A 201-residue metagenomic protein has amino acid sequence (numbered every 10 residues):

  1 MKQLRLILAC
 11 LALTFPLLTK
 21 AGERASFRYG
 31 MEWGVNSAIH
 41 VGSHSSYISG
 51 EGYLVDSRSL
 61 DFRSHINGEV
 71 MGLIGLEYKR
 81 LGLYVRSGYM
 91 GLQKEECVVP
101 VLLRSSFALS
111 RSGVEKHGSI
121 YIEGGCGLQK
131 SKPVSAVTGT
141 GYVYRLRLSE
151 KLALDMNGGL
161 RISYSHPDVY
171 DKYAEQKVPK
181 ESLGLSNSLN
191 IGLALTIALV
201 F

Functional and structural regions predicted by a protein language model:
M1-S26: Cleavable N-terminal export/targeting peptides
L4-I7, G88, S106, G118 (+2 more regions): Residue-level detector of intrinsically disordered/flexible regions characterized by low predicted structural confidence
K20-L83, S87-Y89, S131, N190-V200: Short glycine/proline- and aromatic-enriched beta-strand/turn motifs that initiate or cap beta-hairpins
F27-N36, M71, G118-I122, S149 (+2 more regions): Non-catalytic effector/regulatory segments
H40-H44, R58-L60, Y89, T138 (+1 more regions): Predominantly the C-terminal beta-signal and adjacent terminal strand-loop region of outer-membrane beta-barrel
S43-R58, V98-G125, Y164-V178: A subset of solvent-exposed loop/turn segments in beta-rich extracellular surface proteins, enriched in glycine
M71-G141, L146-L154: Gram-negative (and chloroplast) outer-membrane scaffold detector with strong preference for beta-barrel transmembrane
